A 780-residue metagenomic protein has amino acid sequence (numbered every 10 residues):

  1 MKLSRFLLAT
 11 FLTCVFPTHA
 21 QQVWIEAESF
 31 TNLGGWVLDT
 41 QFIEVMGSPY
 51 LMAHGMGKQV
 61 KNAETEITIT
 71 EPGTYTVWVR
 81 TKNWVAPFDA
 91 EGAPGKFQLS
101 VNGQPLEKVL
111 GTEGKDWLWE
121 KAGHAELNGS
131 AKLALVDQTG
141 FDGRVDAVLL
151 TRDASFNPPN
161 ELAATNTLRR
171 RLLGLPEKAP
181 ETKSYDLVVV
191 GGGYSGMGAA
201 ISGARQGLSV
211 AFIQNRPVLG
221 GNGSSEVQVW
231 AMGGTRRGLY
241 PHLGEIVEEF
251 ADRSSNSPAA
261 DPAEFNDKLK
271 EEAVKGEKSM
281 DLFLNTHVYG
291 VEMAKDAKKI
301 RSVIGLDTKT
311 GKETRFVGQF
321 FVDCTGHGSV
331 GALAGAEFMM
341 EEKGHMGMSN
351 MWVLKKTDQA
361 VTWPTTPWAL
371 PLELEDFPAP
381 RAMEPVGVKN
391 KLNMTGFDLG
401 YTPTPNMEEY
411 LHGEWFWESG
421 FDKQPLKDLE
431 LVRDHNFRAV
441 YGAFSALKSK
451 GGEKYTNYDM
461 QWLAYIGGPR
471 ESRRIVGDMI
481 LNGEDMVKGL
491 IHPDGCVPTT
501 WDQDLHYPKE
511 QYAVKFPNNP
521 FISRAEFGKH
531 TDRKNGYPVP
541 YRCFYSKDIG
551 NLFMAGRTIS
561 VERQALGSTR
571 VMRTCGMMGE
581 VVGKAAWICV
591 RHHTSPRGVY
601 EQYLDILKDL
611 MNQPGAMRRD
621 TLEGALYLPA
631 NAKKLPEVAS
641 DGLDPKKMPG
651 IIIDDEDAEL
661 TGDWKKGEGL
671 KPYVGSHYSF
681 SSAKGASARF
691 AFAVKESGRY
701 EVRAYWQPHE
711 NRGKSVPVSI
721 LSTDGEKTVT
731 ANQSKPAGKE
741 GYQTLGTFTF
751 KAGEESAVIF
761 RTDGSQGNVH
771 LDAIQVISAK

Functional and structural regions predicted by a protein language model:
K2-A9: Sec-dependent signal peptide recognition, specifically the positively charged N-region followed immediately by
F16-A20: Sec/Tat signal peptide C-region and signal peptidase I cleavage site
Q21-P176, D641-K780: Extracytoplasmic
P176-E181, A297-S302, K312-F320, C324-L643: Flavin (FAD/FMN)-binding glycine-rich loop and adjacent Rossmann-like elements that form
E181-G193: Beta1/beta-strand and adjacent pyrophosphate-binding region of the FAD-binding site in flavoprotein oxidoreductases
G196: N-terminal Rossmann-fold NAD(P) dinucleotide-binding loop
G203: Aromatic pocket-lining residues of Rossmann-like dinucleotide-binding sites
L208-S209, Q214-A294, M339, M346-S349 (+5 more regions): Conserved N-terminal/central alpha/beta ligand/cofactor-binding core
